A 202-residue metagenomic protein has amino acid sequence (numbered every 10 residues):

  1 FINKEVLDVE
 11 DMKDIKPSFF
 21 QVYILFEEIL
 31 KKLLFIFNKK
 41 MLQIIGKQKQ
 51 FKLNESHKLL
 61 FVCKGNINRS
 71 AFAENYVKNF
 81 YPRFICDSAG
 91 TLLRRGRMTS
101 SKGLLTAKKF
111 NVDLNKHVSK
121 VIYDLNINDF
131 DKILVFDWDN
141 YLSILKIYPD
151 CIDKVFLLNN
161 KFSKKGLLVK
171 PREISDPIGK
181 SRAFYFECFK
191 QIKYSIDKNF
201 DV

Functional and structural regions predicted by a protein language model:
E5-L53, S143-V202: Phosphate-binding/catalytic loops
I24-D129: Conserved active-site segments centered on acidic
A71, L142-S143: Alpha-helical elements of the RecA-like P-loop NTPase motor core of helicases
N126-I127, D131, S143-K146: Conserved DEDDh/DEDDy metal-dependent 3′-5′ exonuclease domain
V135-F136: Short beta-strand scaffold positions
